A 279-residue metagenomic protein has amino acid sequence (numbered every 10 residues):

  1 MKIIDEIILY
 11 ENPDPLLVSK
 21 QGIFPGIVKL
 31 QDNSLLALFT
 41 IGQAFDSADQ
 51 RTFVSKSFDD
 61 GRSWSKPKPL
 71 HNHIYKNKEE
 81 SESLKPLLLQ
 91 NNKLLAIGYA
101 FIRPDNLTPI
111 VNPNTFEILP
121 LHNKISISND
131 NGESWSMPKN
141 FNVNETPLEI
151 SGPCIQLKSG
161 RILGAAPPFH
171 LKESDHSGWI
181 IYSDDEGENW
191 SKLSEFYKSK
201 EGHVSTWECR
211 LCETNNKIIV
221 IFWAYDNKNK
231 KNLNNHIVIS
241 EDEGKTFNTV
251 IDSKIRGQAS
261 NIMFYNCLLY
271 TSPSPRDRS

Functional and structural regions predicted by a protein language model:
M1-I8, S55-K68, S126-P138, I181-S194 (+1 more regions): Asp-box/BNR beta-propeller loop motif
P15-G22, I74-S81, N144-S151, K200-T206 (+1 more regions): Short glycine-/Asp-/Thr-/Trp-enriched loop segments that recur within the blades of beta-propeller repeat domains
N33-A37, N92-A96, G160-G164, N216-V220 (+1 more regions): Entry beta-strands of beta-propeller and related beta-repeat scaffolds
I41-D46, Y99-E117, P167-D175, A224-K230: Short, conserved, GDST-rich strand-edge loop motifs in beta-rich repeat architectures
A48-R51, L121-H122, E173-W179, K230-H236: Structural motif
Q50-V54, W64-N91, A100: Blade-loop segments of beta-propeller domains
S81, Y99-I127, N131, W135-Q156: Asp-box/WD-like beta-propeller blade repeats and closely related beta-sheet repeat scaffolds
Y270-S279: Single conserved hydrophobic/aromatic residue that forms the stacking wall/gate of nucleotide- or nucleobase-binding
